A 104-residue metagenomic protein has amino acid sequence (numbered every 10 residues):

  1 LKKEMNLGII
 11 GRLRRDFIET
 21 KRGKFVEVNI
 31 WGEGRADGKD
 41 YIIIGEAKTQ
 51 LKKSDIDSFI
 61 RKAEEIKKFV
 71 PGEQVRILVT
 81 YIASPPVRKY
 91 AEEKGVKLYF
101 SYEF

Functional and structural regions predicted by a protein language model:
E4-M5, K94: Residues at alpha-helix termini
N6-G38: Active-site metal-binding core of divalent-cation-utilizing nuclease and nuclease-like domains
K21-R22, I56, R88-A91: Short, well-ordered secondary-structure micro-motifs
V28-D55, F59-E64: Conserved catalytic cores of phosphodiester-cleaving nucleases, focusing on short active-site segments
I42, E73-V75: Residue-level recognition of the N-termini of beta-strands and the immediately preceding loop/turn
E65-G72, E93: Arginine/glycine-rich "motif VI" loop of SF2 helicases in the C-terminal RecA-like domain
V75-F104: Domain-level recognition of nuclease-like catalytic cores that cleave nucleotide substrates
